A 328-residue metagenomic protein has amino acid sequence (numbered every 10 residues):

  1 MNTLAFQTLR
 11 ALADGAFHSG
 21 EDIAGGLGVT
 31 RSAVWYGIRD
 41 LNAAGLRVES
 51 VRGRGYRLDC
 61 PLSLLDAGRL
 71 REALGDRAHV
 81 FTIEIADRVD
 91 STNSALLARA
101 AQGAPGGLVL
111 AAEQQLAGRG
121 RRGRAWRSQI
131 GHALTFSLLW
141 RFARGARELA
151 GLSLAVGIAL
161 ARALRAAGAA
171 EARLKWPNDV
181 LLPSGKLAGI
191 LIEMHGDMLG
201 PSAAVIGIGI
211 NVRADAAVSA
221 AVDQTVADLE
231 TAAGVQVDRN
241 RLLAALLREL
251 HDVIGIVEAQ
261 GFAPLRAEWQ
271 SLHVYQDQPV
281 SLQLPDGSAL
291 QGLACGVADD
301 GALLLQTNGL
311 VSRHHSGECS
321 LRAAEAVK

Functional and structural regions predicted by a protein language model:
M1-T30, Y36-R39, A43-A44, R144-A172 (+1 more regions): Long, positively charged amphipathic alpha-helical accessory segments at protein N-termini or as interdomain linkers
N2-A166, V237: N-terminal lobe of the biotin/lipoate ligase/transferase fold
H79, A104-G106, W176, G185 (+1 more regions): Short, basic and Ser/Thr-rich N-terminal targeting/leader segments
D87, L174-W176: Short loop/edge segments at beta-strand edges and connector loops that shape dinucleotide/nucleotide cofactor-binding
D179: Conserved active-site carboxylates
